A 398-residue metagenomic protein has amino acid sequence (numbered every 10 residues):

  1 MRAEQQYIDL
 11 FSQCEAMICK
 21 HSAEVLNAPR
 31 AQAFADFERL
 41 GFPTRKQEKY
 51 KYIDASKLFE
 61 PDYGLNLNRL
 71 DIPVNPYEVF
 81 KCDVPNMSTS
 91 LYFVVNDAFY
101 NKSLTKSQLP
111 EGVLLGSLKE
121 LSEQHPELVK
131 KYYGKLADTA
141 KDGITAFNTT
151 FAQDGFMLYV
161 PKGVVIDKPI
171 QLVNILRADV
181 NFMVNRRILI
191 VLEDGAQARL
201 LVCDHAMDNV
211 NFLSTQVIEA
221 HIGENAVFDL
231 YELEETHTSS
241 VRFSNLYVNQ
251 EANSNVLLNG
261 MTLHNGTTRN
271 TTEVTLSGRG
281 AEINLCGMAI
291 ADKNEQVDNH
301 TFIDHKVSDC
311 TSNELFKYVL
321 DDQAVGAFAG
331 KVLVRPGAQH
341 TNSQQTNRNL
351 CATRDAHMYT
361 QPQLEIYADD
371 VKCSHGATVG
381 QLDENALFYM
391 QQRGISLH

Functional and structural regions predicted by a protein language model:
M1-V217, N225-V227: Short, low-to-moderate order helix/coil transition modules at the start of elongated helical scaffolds
E111-L114, Q124, L128-I395: Conserved beta-strand/loop scaffold segments within soluble protein domains that form the structured core and edges
